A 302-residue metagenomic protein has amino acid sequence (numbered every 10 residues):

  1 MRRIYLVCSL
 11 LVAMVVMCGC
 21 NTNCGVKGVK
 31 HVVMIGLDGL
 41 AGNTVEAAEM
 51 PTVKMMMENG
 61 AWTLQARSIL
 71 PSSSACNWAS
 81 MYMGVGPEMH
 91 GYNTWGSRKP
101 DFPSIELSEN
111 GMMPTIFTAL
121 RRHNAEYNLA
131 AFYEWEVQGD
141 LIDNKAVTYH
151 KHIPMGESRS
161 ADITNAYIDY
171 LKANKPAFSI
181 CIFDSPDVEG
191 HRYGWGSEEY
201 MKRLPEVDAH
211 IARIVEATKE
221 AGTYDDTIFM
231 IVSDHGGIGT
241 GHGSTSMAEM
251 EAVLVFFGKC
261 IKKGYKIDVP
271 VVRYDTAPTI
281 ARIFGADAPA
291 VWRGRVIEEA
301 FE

Functional and structural regions predicted by a protein language model:
M1-I4: Positively charged n-region of N-terminal signal peptides that target proteins for export
C8-M17: Bacterial N-terminal signal peptides
V26-G28, A41-R122: Active-site nucleophile/metal-coordination loop of metallo-enzymes that catalyze phosphate/sulfate and related
M34, T52, E206-S246, L254 (+1 more regions): Metal-dependent active-site segment of extracytoplasmic phospho-/sulfohydrolases and closely related
Y82, T245-D287, E298: Substrate-binding rim/cap in mid-to-C-terminal beta-strand-loop elements of soluble/periplasmic
H90-T94, S108-R159: Catalytic-site neighborhoods of secreted/periplasmic enzymes that process anionic sulfate/phosphate groups
E136-K151, N165-A209, R213: Active-site His/acidic residue clusters
